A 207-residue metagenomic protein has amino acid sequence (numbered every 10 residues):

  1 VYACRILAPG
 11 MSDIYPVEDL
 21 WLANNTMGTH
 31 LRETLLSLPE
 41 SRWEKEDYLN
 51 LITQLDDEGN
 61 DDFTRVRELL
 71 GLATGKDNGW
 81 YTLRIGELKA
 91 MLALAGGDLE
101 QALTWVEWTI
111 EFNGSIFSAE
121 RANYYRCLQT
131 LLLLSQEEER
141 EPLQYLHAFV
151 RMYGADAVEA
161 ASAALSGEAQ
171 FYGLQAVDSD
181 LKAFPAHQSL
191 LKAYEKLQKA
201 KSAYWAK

Functional and structural regions predicted by a protein language model:
V1-K207: Helix-coil modules at protein/domain termini and other flexible surface or pore-lining loops, especially C-terminal
